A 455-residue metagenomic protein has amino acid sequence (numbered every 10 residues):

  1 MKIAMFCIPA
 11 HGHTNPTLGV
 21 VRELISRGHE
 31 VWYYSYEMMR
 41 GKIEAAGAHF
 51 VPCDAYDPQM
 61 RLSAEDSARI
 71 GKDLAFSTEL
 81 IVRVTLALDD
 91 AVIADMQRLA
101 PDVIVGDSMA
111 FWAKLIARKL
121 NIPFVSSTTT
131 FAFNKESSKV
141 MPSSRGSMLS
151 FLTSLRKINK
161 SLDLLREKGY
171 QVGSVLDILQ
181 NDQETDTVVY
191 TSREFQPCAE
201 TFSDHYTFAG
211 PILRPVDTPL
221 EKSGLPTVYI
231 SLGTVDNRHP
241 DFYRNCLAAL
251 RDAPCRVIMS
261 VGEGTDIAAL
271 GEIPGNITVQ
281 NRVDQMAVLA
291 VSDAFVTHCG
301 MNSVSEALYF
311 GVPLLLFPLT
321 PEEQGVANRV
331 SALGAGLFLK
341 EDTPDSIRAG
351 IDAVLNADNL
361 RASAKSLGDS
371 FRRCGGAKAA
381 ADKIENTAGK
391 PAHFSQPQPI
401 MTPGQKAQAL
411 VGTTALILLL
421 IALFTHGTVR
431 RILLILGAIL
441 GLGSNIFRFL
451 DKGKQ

Functional and structural regions predicted by a protein language model:
M1-V51: N-terminal subdomain of nucleotide-sugar transferases
V21, I104-G106, Q280-N328: A donor-sugar binding/catalytic signature common to diverse glycosyltransferases and related nucleotide-sugar
H29-W32, Y36-T227, L232-C255: Nucleotide-sugar-dependent glycosyltransferase catalytic domains
V51-Q59, S127-T129, C299, L316-T320 (+1 more regions): Short beta->alpha connector loops at strand-helix junctions that form conserved, small/polar/Pro-enriched
L225, P254, T265-R282: Nucleotide-activated donor-binding/catalytic signature segment of Leloir-type glycosyltransferases, i.e., the conserved
P321-G350, A362: Change "using UDP/GDP/dTDP sugars" to "using nucleotide sugars
P344-F424, L433-L440: C-terminal amphipathic helix plus adjacent low-complexity, charged tail appended to glycosyltransferase catalytic
I439-Q455: Membrane-helix interfacial anchor on the cytosolic side
